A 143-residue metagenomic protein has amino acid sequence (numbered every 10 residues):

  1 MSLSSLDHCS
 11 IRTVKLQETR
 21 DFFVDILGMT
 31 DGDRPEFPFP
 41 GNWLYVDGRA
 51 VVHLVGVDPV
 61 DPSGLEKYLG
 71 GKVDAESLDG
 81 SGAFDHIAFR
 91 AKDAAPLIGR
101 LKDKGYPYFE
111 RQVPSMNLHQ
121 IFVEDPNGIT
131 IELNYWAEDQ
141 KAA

Functional and structural regions predicted by a protein language model:
M1-Q17, F84-I87, D139-A143: N-terminal beta-strand motif that seeds the catalytic metal site of vicinal oxygen chelate
S2, I98-A143: Vicinal oxygen chelate
S5, P38, A83, N117: Exposed loop/turn and edge beta-strand positions of beta-sandwich/beta-sheet ligand-binding modules
S10-R12, Y45, A88-R90, E124: Short hydrophobic/aromatic beta-strand micro-patches that form the beta-sheet surface supporting nucleotide- or nucleic
R12-P59: Core segments of cupin and vicinal oxygen chelate
E18-D21, D25, A95-D103: Replace "anionic and nucleotidyl ligands
S63-V73: Short, flexible, mixed-charge acidic loops at enzyme active sites
G80-A95: Mid-chain, well-packed structural core segment of small domains
